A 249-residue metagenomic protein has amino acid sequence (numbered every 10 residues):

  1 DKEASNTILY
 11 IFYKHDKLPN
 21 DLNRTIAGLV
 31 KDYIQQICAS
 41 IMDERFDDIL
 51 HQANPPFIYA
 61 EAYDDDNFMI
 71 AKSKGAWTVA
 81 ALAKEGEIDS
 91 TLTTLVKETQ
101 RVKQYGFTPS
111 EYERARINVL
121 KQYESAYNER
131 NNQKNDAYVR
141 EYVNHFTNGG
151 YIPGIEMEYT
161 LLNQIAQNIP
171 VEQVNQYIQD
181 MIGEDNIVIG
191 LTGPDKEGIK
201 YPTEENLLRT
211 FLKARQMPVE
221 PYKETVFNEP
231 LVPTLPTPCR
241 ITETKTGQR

Functional and structural regions predicted by a protein language model:
D1-D47, H51-A53, E113-I117, K121-E124 (+1 more regions): Proteolytic maturation boundary segments
A39-L82, E141: A structural supersecondary motif
I58, K74, E98, H145 (+1 more regions): Generic signal for short, ordered secondary-structure residues within or immediately flanking folded domains
D66-N67, A137, H145-G150: Short, flexible segments with low predicted structural confidence
M69-N128, G150-Y151, Q164-N168: M16/insulysin-pitrilysin zinc metalloprotease superfamily fold
N128-N131, V174: C-terminal non-catalytic alpha-helical accessory regions
N131-R140: Hydrophobic, mid-to-C-terminal alpha-helical segments
